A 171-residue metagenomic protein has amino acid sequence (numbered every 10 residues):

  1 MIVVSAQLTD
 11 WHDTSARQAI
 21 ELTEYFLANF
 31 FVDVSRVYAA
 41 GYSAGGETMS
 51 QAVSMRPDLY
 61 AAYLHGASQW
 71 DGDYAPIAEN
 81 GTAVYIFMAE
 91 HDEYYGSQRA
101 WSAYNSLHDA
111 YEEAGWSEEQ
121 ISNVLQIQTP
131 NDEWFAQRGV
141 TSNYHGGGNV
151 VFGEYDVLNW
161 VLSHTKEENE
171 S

Functional and structural regions predicted by a protein language model:
M1-I20: Active-site machinery of serine-nucleophile hydrolases
I2-Q7, R36-Y42, M49, A61-G66 (+4 more regions): Structural recognition of the beta-strand scaffold that forms the well-ordered cores of secreted hydrolase catalytic
H12, T23-F30, A52, R56 (+3 more regions): Sec/Tat-exported extracytoplasmic proteins
H12-S15, G46-S50, W70-A75, E93-Q98 (+1 more regions): Extracytoplasmic/secreted cell-surface and envelope-processing proteins
S15-L22, G45-M49, R56, R99-A103 (+1 more regions): Stable alpha-helical elements in mature extracytoplasmic
A28-F31, S35-E79: Primarily recognizes the serine-hydrolase "nucleophile elbow" in alpha/beta-hydrolase and SGNH/GDSL folds
F87, H91-E93, E112-S171: C-terminal catalytic histidine-bearing segment of alpha/beta-hydrolase fold enzymes
Y95-E113: Short alpha-helix in the alpha/beta-hydrolase fold that links the catalytic acid
